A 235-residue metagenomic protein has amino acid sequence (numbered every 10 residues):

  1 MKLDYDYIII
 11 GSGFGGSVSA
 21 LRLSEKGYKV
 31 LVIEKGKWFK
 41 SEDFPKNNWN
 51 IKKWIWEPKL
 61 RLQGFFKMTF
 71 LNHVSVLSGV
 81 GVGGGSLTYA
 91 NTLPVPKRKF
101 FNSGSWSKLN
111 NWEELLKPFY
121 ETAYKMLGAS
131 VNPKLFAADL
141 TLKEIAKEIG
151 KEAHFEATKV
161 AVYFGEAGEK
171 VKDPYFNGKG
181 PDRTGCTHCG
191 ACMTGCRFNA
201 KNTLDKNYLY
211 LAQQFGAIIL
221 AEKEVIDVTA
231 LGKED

Functional and structural regions predicted by a protein language model:
M1-G104, K108-N110, E114: N-terminal glycine-rich phosphate/pyrophosphate-binding loop and immediately adjacent elements
F14, E222-I226: Conserved SAM/SAH-binding loop
V18-S19, S75, D205-Y208, E224: Short, hydrophobic/aromatic alpha-helical segments in well-folded domains
G27-V30, K37-F39, D43, P96-K97 (+4 more regions): A generic secondary-structure signal for well-formed alpha-helical elements
K37, V160-V162, I226: Conserved beta-strand edge residues that scaffold enzyme active sites
P45-W49, K170-P174, E234-D235: Short low-complexity, flexible loop/linker segments enriched in glycine and/or proline with clustered acidic
N111-E222: Conserved redox-cofactor binding core of oxidoreductases
D227-D235: Conserved beta-strand-loop-beta-strand element in the redox core of flavoprotein oxidoreductases
